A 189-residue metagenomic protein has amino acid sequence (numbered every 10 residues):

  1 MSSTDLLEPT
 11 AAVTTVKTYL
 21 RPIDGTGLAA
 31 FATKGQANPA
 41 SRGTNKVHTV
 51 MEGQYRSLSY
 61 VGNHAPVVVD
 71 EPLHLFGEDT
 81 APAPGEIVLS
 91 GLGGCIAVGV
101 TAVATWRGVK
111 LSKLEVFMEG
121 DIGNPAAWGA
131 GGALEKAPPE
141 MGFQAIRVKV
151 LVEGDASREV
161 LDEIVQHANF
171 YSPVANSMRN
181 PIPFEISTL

Functional and structural regions predicted by a protein language model:
M1-S90, V100-L189: Extended beta-strand/beta-hairpin segments
